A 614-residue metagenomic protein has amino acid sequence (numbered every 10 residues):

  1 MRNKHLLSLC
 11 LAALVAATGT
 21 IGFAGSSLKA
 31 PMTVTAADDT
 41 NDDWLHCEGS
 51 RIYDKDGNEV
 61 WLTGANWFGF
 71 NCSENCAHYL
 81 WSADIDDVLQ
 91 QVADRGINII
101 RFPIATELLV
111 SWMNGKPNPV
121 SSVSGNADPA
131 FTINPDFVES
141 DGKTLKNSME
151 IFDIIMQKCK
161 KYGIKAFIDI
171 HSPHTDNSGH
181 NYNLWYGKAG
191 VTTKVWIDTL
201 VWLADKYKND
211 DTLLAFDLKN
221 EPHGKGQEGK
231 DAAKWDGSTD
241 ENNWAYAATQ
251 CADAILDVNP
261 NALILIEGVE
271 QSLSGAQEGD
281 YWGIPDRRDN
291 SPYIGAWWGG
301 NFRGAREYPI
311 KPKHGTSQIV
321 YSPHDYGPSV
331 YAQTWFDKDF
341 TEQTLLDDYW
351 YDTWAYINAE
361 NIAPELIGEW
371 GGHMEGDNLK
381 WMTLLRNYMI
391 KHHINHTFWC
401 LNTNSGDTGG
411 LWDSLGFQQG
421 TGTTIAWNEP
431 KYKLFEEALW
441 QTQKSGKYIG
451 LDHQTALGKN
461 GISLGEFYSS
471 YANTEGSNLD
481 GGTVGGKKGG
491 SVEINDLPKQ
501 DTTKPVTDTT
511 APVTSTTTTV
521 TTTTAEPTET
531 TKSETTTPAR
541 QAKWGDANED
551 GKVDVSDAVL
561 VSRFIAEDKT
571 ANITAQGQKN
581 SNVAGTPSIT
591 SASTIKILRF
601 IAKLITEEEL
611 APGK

Functional and structural regions predicted by a protein language model:
M1-V34: Gram-positive Sec-dependent secretion signals
C10, I21-S27, D496-K614: Cellulosome-associated attachment modules in secreted, modular CAZymes
A30-R101, W112-F131, E139, G476-V484 (+1 more regions): N-terminal carbohydrate-binding accessory modules
L45, Y79-I100, I104, L108-L218 (+1 more regions): An active-site-proximal structural segment forming one wall of the substrate-binding cleft that immediately precedes
N66-S73, I99, T106-V110, S172-D176 (+5 more regions): Solvent-exposed loop/turn segments at secondary-structure junctions within structured extracellular/periplasmic domains
W81, I197-L214, K219-I394: Extracellular glycoside hydrolase catalytic/binding regions
G115-K146, N177, N181-V191, G229-G237 (+6 more regions): Surface-exposed intrinsically disordered loops and tails
D347-V492: Substrate-binding cleft of secreted/luminal carbohydrate-active enzymes
